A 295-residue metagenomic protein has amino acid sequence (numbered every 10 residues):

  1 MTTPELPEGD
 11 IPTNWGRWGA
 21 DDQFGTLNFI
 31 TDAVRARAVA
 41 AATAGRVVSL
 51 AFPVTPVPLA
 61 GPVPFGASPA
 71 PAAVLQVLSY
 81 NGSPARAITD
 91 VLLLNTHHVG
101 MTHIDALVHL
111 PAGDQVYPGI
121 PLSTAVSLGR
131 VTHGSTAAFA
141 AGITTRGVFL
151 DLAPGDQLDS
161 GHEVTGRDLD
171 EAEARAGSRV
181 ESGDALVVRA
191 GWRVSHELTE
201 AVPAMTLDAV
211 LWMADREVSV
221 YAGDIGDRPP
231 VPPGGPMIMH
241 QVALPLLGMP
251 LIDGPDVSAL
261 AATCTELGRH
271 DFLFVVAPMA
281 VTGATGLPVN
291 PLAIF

Functional and structural regions predicted by a protein language model:
M1-F295: Active-/binding-site microenvironments in catalytic and ligand-binding cores
